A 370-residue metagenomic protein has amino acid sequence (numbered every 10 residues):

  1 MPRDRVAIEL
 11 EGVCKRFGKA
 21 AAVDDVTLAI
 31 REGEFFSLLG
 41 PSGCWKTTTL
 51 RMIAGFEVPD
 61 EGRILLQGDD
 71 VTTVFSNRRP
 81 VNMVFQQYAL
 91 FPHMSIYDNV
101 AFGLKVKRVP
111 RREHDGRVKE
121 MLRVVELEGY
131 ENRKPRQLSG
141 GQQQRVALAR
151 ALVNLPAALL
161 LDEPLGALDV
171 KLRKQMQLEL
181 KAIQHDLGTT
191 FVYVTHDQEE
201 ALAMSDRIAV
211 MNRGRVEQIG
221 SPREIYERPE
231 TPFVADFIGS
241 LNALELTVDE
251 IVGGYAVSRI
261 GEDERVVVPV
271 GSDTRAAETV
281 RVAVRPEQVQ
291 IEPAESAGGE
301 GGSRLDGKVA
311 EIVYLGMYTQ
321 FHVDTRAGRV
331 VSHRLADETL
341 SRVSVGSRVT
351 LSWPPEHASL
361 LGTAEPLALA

Functional and structural regions predicted by a protein language model:
E9, A29, L65, T350-S352: ABC ATPase nucleotide-binding domain
F35, S76-D236: ABC ATPase nucleotide-binding domains
L39-P41: The feature captures the beta-strand-to-loop junction immediately N-terminal to the Walker
T47-L50, V146: ABC ATPase nucleotide-binding domain helices that frame the ATP-binding cleft
A54: Helix-to-loop junction immediately C-terminal to a conserved catalytic motif
R63-L65, D69, R215: ATP-binding/catalytic-site motifs of ATP-hydrolyzing domains
L241, E250-A370: Non-catalytic connector elements of ABC transporters
